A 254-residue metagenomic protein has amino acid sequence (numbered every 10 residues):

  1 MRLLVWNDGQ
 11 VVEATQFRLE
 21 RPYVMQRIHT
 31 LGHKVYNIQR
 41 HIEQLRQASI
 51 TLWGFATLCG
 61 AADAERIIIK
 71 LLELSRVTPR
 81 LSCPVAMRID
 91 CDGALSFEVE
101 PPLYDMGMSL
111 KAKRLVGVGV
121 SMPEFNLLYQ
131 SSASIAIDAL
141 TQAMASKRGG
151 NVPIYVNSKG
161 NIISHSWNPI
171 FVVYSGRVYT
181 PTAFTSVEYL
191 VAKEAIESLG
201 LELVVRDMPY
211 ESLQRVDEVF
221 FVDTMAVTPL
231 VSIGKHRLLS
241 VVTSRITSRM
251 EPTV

Functional and structural regions predicted by a protein language model:
M1-K70, D90-V254: Helix-start/capping segments and mature chain N-termini
A64-R88: Short, acidic/charged, Gly/Pro-enriched secondary-structure junctions
